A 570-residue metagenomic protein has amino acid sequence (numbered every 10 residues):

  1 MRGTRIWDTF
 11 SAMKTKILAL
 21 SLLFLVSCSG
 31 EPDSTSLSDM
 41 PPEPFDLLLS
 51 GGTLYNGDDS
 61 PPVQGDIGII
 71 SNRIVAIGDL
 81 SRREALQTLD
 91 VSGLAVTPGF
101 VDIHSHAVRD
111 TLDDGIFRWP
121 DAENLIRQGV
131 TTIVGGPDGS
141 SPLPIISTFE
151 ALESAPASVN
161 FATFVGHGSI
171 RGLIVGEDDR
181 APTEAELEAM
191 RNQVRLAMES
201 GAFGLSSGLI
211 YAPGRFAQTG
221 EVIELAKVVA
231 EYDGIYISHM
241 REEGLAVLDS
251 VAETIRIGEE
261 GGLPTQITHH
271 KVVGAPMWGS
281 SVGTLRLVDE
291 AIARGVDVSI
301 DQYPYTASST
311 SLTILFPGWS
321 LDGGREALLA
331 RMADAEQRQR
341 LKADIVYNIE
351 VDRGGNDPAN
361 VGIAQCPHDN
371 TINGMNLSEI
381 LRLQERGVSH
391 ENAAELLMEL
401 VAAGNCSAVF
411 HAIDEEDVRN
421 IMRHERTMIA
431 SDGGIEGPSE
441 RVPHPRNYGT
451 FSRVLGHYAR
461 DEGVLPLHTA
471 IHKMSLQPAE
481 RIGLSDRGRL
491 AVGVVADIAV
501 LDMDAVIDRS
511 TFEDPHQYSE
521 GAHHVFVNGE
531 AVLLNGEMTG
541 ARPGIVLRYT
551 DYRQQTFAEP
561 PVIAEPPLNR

Functional and structural regions predicted by a protein language model:
K14-L20: Sec-dependent signal peptide recognition, specifically the positively charged N-region followed immediately by
L25-S27: C-terminal motif of bacterial Sec signal peptides marking the signal peptidase cleavage site
E31-L47, L54-G99, D508: Histidine-rich, glycine-flanked metal-binding segment
G52, D334, R419-R426, S431-D432 (+1 more regions): C-terminal cap of metal-dependent C-N hydrolases
L54-D66, S378, N405-V418, E462-I471 (+1 more regions): Acidic, glycine-enriched loop/beta-strand segments at the rims of small-molecule binding/catalytic pockets
V91-V96, F100-S207, A226-D233, I292 (+2 more regions): Divalent-metal coordination cores built from histidine and acidic residues
F164-V165, L173, E177-E184, M190-A212 (+5 more regions): Active-site neighborhoods of metal-dependent hydrolases
L196-T254: Divalent metal-binding pocket/active-site signature
